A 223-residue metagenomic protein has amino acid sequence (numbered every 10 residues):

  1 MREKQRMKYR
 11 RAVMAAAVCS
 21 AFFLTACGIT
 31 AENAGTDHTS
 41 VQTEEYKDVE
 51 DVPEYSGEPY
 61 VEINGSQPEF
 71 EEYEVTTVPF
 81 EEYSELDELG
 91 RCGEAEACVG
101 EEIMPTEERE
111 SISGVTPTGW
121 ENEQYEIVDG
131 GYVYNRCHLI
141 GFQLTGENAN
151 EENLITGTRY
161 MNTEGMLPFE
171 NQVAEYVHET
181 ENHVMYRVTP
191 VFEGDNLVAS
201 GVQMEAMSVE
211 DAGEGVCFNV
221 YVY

Functional and structural regions predicted by a protein language model:
K4-M14: Bacterial N-terminal signal peptides that target proteins for export
A17-S20: Hydrophobic helical h-region of N-terminal Sec-dependent signal peptides in bacterial secretory/periplasmic proteins
F23-A26: C-terminal motif of bacterial Sec signal peptides marking the signal peptidase cleavage site
T30-P79: N-terminal, intrinsically disordered, polar/charged segments of Gram-positive cell-envelope systems that serve as
F70-Y223: Domain-level detector of nuclease and nuclease-like folds in predominantly extracellular/periplasmic contexts
